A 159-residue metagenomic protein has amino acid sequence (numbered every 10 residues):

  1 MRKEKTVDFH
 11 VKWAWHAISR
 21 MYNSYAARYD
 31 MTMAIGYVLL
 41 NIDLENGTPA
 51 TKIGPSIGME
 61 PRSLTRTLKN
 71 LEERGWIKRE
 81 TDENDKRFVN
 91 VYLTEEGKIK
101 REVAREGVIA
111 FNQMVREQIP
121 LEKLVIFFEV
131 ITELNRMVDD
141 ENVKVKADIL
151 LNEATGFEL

Functional and structural regions predicted by a protein language model:
M1-Y29: N-terminal leader segment of winged-helix/HTH proteins
K3, V7, A14, A34-I35 (+2 more regions): N-terminal positioning helix adjacent to the helix-turn-helix/winged-helix DNA-binding module
A14, I18-M21, I57, K100-R116 (+1 more regions): Alpha-helical linker/hinge and terminal dimerization helices associated with HTH transcriptional regulators
S19, K69-E129: Charged, amphipathic alpha-helical coiled-coil/dimerization segments
R20-S63: N-terminal helix-turn-helix DNA-binding core of bacterial DNA-binding proteins
Y29-T32, S63-R66, N70, P120 (+1 more regions): Short glycine/proline-centered loop/turn elements that form peptide/ligand docking sites
A50, E60, T65-E72, V91: A broad helix-preferring feature
E122-L159: C-terminal regulatory/oligomerization modules of transcriptional regulators
